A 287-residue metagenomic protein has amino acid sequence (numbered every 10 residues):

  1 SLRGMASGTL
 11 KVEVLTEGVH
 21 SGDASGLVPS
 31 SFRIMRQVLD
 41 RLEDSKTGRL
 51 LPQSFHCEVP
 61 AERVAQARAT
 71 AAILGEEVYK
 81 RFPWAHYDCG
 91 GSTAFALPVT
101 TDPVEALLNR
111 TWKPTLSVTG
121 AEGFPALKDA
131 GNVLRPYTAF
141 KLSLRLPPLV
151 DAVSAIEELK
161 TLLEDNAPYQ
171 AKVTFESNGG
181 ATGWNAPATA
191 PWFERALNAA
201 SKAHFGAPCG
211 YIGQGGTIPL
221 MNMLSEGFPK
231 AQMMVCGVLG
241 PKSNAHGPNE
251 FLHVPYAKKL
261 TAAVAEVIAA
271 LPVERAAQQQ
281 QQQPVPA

Functional and structural regions predicted by a protein language model:
S1, V28, K128-P136: Short, solvent-exposed beta-strand/turn "edge" segments of beta-rich domains on protein surfaces
S1-L97, L108-P114, G227, N249-A257: Fold-level recognition of mixed alpha/beta catalytic cores in primary-metabolism enzymes, strongest
K11-E13, G18-H20, M35, W112-P114 (+4 more regions): Zn-dependent metallopeptidase/amidohydrolase metal-coordination segment
L15, Q37-G48, E164, P168 (+3 more regions): Generic secondary-structure signature for well-ordered alpha-helical cores
R63-T70, G131, W184-F193, N222-G227: Short glycine/threonine-rich loop-to-helix capping motif typified by GTGT followed within a few residues by an Asp-Pro
L144-P148, V173-A190, Q214: A short beta-alpha structural unit
A155-E164: Short amphipathic alpha-helices in soluble, non-transmembrane regions that often serve as interface/regulatory elements
Q278-V285: Low-complexity, intrinsically disordered transcriptional activation domains enriched in glutamine and histidine
